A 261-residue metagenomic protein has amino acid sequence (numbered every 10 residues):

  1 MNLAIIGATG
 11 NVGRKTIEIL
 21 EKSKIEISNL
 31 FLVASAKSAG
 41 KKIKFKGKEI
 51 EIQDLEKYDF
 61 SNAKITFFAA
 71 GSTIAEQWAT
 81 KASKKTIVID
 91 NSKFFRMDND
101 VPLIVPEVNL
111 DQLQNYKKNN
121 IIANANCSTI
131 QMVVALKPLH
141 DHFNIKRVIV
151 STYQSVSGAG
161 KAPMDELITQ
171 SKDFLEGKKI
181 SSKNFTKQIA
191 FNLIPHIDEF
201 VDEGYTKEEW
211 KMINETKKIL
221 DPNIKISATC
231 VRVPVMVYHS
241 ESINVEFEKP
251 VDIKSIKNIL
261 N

Functional and structural regions predicted by a protein language model:
M1-I189, K225, K249, I253-K254 (+1 more regions): N-terminal Rossmann-like NAD(P) cofactor-binding subdomain of oxidoreductases, focused on the glycine-rich
I17, I213-K217, K257, N261: Generic solvent-exposed, charged/amphipathic alpha-helical segments that serve as macromolecular interface scaffolds
H140-H142, H196, H239: Histidine (H) residue identity feature
T186-V237: Oxyanion-binding "anion nests"
I224-N261: C-terminal active-site/capping subdomain that shapes the small-molecule cofactor and substrate pocket of enzyme
